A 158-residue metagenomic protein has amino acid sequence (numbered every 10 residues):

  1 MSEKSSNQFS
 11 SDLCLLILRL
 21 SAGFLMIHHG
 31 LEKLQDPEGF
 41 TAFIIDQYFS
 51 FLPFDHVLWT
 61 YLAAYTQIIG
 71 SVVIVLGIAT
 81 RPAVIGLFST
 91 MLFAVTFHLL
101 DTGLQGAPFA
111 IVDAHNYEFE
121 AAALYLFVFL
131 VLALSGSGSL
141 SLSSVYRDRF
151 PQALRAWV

Functional and structural regions predicted by a protein language model:
M1-D36, F54-Y65, I69, L76-V158: Extended, low-polarity transmembrane helix blocks
T41-P53: Short juxtamembrane and helix-loop transition motifs at transmembrane-helix boundaries in membrane proteins
